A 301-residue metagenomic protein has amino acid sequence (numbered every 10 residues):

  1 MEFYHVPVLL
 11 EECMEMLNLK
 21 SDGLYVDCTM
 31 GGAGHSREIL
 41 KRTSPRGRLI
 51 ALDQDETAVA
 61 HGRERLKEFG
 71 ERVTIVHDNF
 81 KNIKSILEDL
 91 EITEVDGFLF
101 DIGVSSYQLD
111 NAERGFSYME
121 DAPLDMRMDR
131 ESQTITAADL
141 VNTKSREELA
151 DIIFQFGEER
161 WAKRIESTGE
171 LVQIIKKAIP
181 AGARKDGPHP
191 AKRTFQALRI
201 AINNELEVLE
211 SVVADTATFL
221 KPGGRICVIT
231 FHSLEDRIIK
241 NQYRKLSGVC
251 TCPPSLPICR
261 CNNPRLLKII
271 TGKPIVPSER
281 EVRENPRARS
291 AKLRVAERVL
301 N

Functional and structural regions predicted by a protein language model:
M1-N301: S-adenosyl-L-methionine-dependent methyltransferase catalytic core, i.e., the SAM/SAH-binding region
